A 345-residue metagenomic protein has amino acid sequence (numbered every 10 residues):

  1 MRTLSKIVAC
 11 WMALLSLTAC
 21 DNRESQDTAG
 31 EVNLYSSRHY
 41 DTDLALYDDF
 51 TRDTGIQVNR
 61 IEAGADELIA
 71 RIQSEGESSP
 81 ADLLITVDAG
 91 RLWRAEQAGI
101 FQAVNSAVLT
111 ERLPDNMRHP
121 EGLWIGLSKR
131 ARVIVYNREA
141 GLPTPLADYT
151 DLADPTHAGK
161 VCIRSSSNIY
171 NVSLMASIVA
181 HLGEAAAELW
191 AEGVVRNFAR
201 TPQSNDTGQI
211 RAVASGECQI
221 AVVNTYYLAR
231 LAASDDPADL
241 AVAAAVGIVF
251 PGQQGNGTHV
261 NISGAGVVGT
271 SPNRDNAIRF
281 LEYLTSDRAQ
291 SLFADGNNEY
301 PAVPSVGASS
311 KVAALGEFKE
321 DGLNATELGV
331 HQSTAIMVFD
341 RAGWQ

Functional and structural regions predicted by a protein language model:
M1-V32: Short, low-complexity disordered leader/linker segments with a strong preference for bacterial N-terminal type II
C20-R94, Q345: Early extracytoplasmic/lumenal segment of secretory-pathway proteins
Y35-R38, P120-E121, Y136-R138, T144 (+3 more regions): Short beta-strand->loop
S79-L84, Q102-I134, T150, K160-I163: A structural signal for short loop-to-beta-strand junctions that line the ligand-binding cleft of periplasmic/secreted
V133-A140, V260-N273, L292-G296: A bilobed periplasmic-binding-protein/Venus flytrap-type ligand-binding module shared by bacterial periplasmic
G159-S166, Y283-S305: Periplasmic-binding protein-like
Y170, S177, H181-P251: Ligand-binding pocket segment of bilobal, Venus flytrap-like solute-binding proteins
S310-Q345: Extracellular/periplasmic bilobal clamshell ligand-binding domains
